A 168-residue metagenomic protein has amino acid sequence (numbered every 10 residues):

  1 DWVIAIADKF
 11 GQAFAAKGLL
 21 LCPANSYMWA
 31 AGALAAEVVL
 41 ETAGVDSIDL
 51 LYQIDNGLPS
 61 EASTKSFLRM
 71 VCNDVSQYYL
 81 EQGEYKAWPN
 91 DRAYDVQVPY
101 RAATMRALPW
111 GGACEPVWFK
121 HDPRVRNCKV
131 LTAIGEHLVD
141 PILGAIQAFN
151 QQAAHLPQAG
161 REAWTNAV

Functional and structural regions predicted by a protein language model:
D1-L20: Rossmann-fold NAD(P)-binding glycine/threonine-rich loop
W2-A5, M28-A31, D55-L58: Short gly/pro/ser/thr-enriched loop/turn and capping motifs at secondary-structure boundaries
D8-A13, L34-T42: Active-site Tyr-X1-5-Lys
L19-C22, A102: A near-ubiquitous, low-amplitude feature marking generic local secondary-structure context
C22-A35, L40: Short alpha-helices
E41-V168: C-terminal catalytic/substrate-binding lobe primarily of soluble NAD(P)-dependent oxidoreductases
